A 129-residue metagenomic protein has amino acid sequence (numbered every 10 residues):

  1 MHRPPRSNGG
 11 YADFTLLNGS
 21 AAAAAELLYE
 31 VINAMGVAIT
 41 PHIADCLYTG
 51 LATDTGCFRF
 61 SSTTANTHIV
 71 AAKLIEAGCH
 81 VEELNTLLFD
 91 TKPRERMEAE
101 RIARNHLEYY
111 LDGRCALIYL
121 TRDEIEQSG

Functional and structural regions predicted by a protein language model:
H2-V70: Short alpha-helices
T53-G129: Hydrophobic helix-and-loop "lid/oligomerization" segment in the mid-to-C-terminal part of catalytic domains
